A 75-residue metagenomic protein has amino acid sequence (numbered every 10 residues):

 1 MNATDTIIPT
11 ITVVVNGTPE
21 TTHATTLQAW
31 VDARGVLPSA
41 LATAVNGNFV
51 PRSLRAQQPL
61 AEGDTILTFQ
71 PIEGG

Functional and structural regions predicted by a protein language model:
M1-G74: Ubiquitin-like/PB1-type beta-grasp interaction modules and other compact soluble beta-rich domains
